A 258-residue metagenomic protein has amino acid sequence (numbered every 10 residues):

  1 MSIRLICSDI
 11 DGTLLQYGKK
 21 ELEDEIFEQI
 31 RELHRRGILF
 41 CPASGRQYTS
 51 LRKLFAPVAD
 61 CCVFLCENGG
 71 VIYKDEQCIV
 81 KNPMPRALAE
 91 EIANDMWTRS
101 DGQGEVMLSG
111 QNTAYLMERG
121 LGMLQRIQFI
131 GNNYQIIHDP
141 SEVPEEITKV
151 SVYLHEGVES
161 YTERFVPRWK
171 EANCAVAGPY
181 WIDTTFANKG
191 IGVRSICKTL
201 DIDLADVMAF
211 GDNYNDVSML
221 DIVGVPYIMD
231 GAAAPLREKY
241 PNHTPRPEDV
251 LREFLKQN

Functional and structural regions predicted by a protein language model:
M1-L5, E23, I182-N258: Mg2+-dependent phosphoryl-transfer enzymes with acidic/Ser/Thr/Gly-rich catalytic loops
R4-K19, L220: Asp-based phosphoryl-transfer active-site loop
I10, R46, G211-N213: Active-site metal-binding loops of divalent metal-dependent hydrolases
E21-G122: Active-site phosphate-binding/coordination module
G37-C41, D60-C62, T148-V150, A205-V207 (+1 more regions): Short active-site oxyanion
L51-F55, T162, M219-L220, L236: Hydrophobic packing residues within well-ordered alpha-helices of enzyme cores
C61-E67, N82, R126-Q128, C174-A175 (+2 more regions): Short hydrophobic/aromatic-enriched beta-strand-loop microsegments
G102-F210, Y214-M219, G231: Conserved acidic, metal-coordinating active-site core of Asp-based, Mg2+-dependent phosphoryl-transfer enzymes
